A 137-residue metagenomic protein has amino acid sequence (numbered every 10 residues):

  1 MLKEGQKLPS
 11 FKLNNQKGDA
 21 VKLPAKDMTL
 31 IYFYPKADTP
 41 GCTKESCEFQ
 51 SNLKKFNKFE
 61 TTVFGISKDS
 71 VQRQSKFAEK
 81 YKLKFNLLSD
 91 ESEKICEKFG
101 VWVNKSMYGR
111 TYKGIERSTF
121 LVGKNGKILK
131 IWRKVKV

Functional and structural regions predicted by a protein language model:
M1-V137: Chalcogenol-based redox active-site neighborhoods
